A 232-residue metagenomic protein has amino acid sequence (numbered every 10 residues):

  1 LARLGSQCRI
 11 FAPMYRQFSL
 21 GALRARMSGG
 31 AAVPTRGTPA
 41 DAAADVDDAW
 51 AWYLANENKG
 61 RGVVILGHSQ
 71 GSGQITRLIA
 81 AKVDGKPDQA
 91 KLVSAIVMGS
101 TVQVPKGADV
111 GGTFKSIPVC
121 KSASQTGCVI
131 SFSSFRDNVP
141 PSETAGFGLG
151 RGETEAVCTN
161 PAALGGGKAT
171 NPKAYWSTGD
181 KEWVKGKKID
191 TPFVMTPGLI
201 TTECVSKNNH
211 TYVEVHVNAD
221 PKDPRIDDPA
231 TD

Functional and structural regions predicted by a protein language model:
L1-M27: Active-site machinery of serine-nucleophile hydrolases
C8, G60-G62: Short coil/turn segments at beta-strand junctions that form active-site/ligand-binding loops
M14-F18, G67-S69, V97-T101, F135: Active-site-proximal beta-strand/loop segments in catalytic clefts of secreted hydrolases
S19-L23, G73-Q74, P105: Short catalytic/ligand-binding loop motif for oxyanion handling, primarily in non-cytosolic enzymes, centered on
S28-P39: Second-shell loop/turn segments in exported
A40, A44-K59, A80-T231: Surface cap/lid and interfacial helix-loop subdomains adjacent to catalytic sites that gate substrate access
I65-I75: Gly/Ala-rich beta-loop-alpha elbow adjacent to hydrolase catalytic centers
